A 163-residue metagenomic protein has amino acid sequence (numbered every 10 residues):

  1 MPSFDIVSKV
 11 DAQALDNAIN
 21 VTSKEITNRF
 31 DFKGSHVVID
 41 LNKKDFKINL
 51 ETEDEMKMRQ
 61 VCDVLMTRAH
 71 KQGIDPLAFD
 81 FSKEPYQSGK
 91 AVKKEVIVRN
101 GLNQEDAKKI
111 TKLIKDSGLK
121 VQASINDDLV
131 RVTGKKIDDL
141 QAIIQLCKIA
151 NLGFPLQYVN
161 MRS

Functional and structural regions predicted by a protein language model:
P2-Q13, N17-K94, R99-D106, I110 (+4 more regions): N-terminal intrinsically disordered, cationic/polar leader segments that include organellar targeting peptides
